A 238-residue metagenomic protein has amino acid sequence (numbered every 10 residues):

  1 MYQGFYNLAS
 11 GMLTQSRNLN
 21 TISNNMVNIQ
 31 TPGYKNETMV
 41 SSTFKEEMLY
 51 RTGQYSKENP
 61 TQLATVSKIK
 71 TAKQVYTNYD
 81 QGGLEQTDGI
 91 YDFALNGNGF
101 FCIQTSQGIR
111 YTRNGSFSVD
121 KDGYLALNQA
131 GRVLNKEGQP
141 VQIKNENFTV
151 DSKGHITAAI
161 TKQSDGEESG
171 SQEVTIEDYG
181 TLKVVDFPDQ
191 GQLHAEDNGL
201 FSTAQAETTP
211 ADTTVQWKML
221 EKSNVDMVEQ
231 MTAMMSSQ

Functional and structural regions predicted by a protein language model:
M1-Q238: Amphipathic alpha-helical polymerization modules
